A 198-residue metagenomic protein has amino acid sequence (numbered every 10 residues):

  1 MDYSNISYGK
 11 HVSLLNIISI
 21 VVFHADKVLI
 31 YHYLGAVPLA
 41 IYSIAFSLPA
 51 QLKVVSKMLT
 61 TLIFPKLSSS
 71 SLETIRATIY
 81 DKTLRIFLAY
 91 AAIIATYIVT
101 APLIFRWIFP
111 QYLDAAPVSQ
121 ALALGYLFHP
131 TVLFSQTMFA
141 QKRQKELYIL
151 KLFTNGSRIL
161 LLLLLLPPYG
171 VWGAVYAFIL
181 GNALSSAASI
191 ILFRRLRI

Functional and structural regions predicted by a protein language model:
M1-F23, L62, K66-A77, L196-I198: Interhelical loop/hinge segments that connect adjacent transmembrane helices in multipass membrane
S4-Y8, V12, L29-A50, L113-A116 (+1 more regions): Interfacial/gating helices of multi-pass transporter permease domains
I6, T74-L88, T96-T100, S119: Interfacial transmembrane-helix starts/ends
S19, Y42-T61, I93, L122-V132: Transmembrane helix-bundle signature of multi-pass secondary active exporters and lipid flippases
V37-L39, I98-P102, A116, K145 (+2 more regions): Membrane-interface helix-loop junctions in multi-pass transport and translocation proteins
P49-T74, T137-A140: Helix-loop junctions and terminal segments of transmembrane helices in multi-pass membrane transport/translocation
V99-L127, W172: Interfacial segments at transmembrane-helix termini and the short loops linking adjacent helices
L124-F153: Membrane-interface junctions at transmembrane-helix termini in multi-pass inner-membrane proteins
